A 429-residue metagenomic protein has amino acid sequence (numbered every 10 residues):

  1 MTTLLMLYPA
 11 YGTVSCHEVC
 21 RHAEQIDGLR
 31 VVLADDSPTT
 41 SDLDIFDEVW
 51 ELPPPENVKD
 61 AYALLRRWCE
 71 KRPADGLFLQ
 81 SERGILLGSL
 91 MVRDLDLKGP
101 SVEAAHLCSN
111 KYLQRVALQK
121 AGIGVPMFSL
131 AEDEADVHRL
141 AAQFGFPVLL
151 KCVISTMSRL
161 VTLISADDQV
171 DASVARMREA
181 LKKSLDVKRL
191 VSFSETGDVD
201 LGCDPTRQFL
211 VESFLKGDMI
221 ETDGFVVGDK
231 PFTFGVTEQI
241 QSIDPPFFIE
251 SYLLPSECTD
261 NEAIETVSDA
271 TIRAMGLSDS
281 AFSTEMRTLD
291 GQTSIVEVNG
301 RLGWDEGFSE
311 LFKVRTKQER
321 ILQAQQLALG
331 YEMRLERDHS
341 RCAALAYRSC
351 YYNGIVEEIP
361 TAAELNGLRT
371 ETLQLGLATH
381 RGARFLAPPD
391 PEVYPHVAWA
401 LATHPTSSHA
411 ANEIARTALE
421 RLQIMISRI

Functional and structural regions predicted by a protein language model:
M1-A104, A135, F385-L386, E392 (+1 more regions): ATP-binding N-terminal substructure of ATP-dependent carboxylate-amine bond-forming enzymes
L5, K120, Q325-I429: Peripheral (often C-terminal) accessory segments that flank ATP-dependent C-N-forming ligase machineries
S89, Q292-L302: A short beta-strand motif that forms the metal-chelation/ATP-contact edge of phosphoryl-transfer active sites
H106-G124, D133: Glycine-/Pro-rich loop/turn segments that contact NAD(P) or position catalytic residues in Rossmann-like domains
G124-P126, P147-L150, D167-K216, P245-F247 (+1 more regions): Conserved ATP-binding module of the ATP-grasp superfamily
A131, V161-A166, F225-V227: Short beta-strand-to-turn element immediately C-terminal to the catalytic PLP-Schiff-base lysine in fold type I
T162, E212-S213, S256, H396-P405: Short, well-ordered beta-strand elements within core beta-sheets of diverse protein domains
D168, V174-M177, S213-L277, A281 (+4 more regions): ATP-dependent carboxylate/phosphate-activation module, predominantly the ATP-grasp catalytic core and closely related
